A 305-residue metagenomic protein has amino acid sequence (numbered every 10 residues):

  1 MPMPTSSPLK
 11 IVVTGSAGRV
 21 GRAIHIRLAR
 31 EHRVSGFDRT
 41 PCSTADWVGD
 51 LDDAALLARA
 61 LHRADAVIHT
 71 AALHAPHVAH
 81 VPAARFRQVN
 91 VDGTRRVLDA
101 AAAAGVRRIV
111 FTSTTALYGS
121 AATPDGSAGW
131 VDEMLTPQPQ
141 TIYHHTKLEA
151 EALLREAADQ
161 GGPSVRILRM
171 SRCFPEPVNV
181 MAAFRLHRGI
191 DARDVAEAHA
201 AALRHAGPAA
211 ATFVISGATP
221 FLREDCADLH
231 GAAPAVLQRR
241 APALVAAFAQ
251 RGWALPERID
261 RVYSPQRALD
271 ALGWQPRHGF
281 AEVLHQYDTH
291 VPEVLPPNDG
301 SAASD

Functional and structural regions predicted by a protein language model:
L9-R30: N-terminal Rossmann NAD(P)H-binding glycine-rich loop of SDR-like oxidoreductase domains
R39-D53: Rossmann-fold cofactor-recognition segment
L51-V89, A100: NAD(P)H-binding glycine-rich loop region in Rossmannoid oxidoreductase-like domains and their noncatalytic homologs
Q88, T123-V165: Catalytic helix-loop patch of NAD(P)-dependent Rossmann-fold dehydrogenases
R96-Q138: Conserved Rossmann-fold NAD(P)-dependent oxidoreductase catalytic core, especially the SDR/UDP-sugar
L148, Q160-P163, P175-F184, A192 (+2 more regions): Glycine/proline-rich active-site loop of Rossmann-fold NAD(P)-dependent oxidoreductases
E197-D260, P265, D270-A271, V294-D299: Mid/C-terminal beta-alpha module of Rossmann-like enzyme folds, strongest in SDR-family dehydrogenases/epimerases
Q266-A271, H278-D305: Amphipathic terminal alpha-helices
